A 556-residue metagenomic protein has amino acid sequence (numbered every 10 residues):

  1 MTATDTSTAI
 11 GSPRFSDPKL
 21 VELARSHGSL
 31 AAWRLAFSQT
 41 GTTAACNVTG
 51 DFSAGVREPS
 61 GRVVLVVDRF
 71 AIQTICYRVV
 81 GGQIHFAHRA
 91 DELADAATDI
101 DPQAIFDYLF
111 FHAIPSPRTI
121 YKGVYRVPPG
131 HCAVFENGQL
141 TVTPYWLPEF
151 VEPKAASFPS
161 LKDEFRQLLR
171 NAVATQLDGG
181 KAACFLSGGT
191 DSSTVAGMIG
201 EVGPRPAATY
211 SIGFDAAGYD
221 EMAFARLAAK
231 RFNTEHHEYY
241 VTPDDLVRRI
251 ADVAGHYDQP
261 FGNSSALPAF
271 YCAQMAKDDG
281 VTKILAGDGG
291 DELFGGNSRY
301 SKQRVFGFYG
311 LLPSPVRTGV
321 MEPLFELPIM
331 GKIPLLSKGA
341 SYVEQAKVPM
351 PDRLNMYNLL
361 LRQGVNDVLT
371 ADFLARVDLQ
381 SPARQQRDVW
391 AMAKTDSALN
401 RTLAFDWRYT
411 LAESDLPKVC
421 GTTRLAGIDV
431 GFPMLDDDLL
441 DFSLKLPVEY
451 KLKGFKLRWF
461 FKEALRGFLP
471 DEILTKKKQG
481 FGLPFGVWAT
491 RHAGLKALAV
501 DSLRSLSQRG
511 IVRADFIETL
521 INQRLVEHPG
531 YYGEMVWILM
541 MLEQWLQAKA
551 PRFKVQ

Functional and structural regions predicted by a protein language model:
M1-D258, A269, E472, M540: Cysteine-centered catalytic environments shared across enzyme families
M1-D5, S12, L327-L335, G339 (+1 more regions): Extreme N-terminus nucleophile/cap motif
A3-D5, A94, G123-V124, P128 (+4 more regions): Adenosyl-5′-phosphate
V63-V64, Q73-C76, E292-G296, S301 (+2 more regions): Short catalytic/ligand-binding loop motif for oxyanion handling, primarily in non-cytosolic enzymes, centered on
V67-R69, H88, S211, S265 (+3 more regions): Glycine-rich, histidine-containing beta strand-loop boundary motifs that form or position
A251-G255, D278, R299-K302, W488-T490: Short low-complexity, flexible loop/linker segments enriched in glycine and/or proline with clustered acidic
P260-N263: Acceptor-substrate binding/catalytic loop of class I
Y271-K332, D415-L439: Active-site adenylate/phosphate-handling loop in enzymes that bind or generate adenylated species
